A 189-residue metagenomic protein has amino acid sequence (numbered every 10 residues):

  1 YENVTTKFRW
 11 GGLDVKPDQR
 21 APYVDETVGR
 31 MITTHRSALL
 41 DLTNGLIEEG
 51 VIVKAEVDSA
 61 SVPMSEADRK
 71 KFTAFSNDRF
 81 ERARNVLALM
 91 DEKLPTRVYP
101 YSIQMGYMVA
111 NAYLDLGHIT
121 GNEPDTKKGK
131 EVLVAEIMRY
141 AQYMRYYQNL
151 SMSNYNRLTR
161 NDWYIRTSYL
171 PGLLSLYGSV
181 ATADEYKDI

Functional and structural regions predicted by a protein language model:
Y1-I189: C-terminal luminal/periplasmic domains and tails of membrane-associated envelope-modifying transferases
